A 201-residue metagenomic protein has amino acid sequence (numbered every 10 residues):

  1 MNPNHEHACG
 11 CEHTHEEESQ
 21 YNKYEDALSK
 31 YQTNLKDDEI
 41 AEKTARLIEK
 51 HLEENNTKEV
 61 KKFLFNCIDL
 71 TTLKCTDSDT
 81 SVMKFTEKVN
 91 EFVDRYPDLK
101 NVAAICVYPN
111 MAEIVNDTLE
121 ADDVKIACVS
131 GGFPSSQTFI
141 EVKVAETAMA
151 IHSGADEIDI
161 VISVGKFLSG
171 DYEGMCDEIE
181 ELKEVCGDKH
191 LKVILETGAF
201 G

Functional and structural regions predicted by a protein language model:
M1-E18: Histidine-centered metal-binding segments
K23-C106, N110: An N-cap/entry alpha-helix motif that binds or orients negatively charged groups
T44-L47, H51, C67-D79, A127-V144 (+2 more regions): Active-site mouth loops of central-metabolism enzymes
F65-C67, A104, D123-A127, E157-V161 (+1 more regions): Structural preference for beta-strand elements that scaffold enzyme active sites
V82, K143, T147, M175 (+1 more regions): Aromatic/hydrophobic pocket-lining residues that form the small-molecule binding cavity in soluble enzyme cores
F85, T147-I151, L182-V185: Generic structural signal for hydrophobic
Y96-S153: Active-site cofactor/substrate anionic-group-binding motifs, chiefly glycine- and Lys/Arg-rich phosphate-binding loops
P109-G132, G170-G201: Alpha-helix-loop-beta-strand connector modules within alpha/beta enzyme cores
